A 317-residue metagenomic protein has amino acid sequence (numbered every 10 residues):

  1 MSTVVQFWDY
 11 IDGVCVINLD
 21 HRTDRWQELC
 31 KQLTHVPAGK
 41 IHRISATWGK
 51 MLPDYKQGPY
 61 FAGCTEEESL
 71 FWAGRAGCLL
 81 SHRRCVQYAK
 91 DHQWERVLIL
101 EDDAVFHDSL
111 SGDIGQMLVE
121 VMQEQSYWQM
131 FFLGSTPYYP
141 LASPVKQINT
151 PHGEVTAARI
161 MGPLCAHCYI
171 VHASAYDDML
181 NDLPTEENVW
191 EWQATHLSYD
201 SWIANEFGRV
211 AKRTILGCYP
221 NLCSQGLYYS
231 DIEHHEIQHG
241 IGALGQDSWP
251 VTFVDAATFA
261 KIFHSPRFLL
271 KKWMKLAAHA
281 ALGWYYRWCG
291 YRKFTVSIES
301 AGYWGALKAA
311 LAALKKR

Functional and structural regions predicted by a protein language model:
M1-L100, A104-R317: An acidic/histidine-cluster motif and surrounding catalytic segment that typifies divalent-metal-assisted enzyme active
